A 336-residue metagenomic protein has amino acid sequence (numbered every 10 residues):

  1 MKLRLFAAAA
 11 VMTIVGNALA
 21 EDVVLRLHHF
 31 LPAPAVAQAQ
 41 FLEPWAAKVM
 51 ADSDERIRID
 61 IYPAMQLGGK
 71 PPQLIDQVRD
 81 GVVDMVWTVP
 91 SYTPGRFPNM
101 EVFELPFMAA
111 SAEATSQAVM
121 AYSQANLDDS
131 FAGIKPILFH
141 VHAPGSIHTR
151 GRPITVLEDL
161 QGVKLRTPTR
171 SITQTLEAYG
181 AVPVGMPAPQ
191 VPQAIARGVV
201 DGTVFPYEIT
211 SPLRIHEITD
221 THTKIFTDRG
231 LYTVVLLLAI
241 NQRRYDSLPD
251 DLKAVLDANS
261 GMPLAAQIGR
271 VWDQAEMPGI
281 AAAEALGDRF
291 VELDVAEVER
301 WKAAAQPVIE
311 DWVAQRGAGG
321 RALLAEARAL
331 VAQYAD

Functional and structural regions predicted by a protein language model:
K2-A8: Sec-dependent signal peptide recognition, specifically the positively charged N-region followed immediately by
V11-T13: Repetitive helical segments and hydrophobic/amphipathic motifs
V15-N17: N-terminal signal peptide c-region/cleavage motif recognized by signal peptidases
E21-E113, D129-D336: N-terminal secretory/targeting leader peptides
Q117-A125, D129: Signature of the catalytic double-stranded beta-helix
